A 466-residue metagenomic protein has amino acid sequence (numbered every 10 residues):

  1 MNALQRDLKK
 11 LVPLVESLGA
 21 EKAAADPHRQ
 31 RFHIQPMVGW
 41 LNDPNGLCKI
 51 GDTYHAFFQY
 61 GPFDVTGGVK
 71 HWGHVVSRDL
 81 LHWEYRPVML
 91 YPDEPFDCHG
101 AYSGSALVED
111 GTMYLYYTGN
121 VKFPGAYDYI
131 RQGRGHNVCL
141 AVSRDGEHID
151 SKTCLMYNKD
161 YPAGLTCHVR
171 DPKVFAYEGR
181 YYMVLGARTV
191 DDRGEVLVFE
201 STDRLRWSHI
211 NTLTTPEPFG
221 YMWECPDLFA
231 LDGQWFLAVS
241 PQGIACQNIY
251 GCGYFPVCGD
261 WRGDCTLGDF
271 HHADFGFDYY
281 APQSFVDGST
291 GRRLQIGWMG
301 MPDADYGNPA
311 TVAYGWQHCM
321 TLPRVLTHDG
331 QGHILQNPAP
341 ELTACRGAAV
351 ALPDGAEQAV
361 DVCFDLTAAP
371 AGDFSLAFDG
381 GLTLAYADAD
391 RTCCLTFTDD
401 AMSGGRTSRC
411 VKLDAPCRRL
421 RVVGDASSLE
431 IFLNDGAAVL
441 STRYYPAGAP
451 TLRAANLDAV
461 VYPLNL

Functional and structural regions predicted by a protein language model:
M1-D171, A176-F219, D232-F275, T290 (+3 more regions): Beta-rich carbohydrate-recognition and catalytic domains
V15-A20, P256-Y280, F285-L466: Beta-rich accessory regions
Y221-P226, Y279-P282: Repeated scaffold domains used in trafficking and secretory/extracellular systems, primarily beta-propellers
F229: Catalytic nucleophile-His microenvironment captured as a short glycine-rich beta-strand/loop that brackets
